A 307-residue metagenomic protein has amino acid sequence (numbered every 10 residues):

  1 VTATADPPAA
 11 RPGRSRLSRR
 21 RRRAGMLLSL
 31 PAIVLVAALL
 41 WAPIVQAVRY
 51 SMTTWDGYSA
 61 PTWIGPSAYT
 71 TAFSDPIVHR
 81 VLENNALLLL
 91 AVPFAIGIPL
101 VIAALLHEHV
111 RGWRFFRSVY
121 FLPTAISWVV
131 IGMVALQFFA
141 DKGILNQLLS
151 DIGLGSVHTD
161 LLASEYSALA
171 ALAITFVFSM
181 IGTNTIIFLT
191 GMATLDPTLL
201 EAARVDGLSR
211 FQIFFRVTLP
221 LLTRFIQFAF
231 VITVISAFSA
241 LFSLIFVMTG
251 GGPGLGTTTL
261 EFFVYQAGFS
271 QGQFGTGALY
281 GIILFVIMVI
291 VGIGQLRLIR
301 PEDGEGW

Functional and structural regions predicted by a protein language model:
V1-R20: Short, Lys/Arg-rich, polar N-terminal cytosolic tail immediately upstream of the first transmembrane signal-anchor
R21-W307: A structural signal for multi-pass alpha-helical bundles of membrane permease subunits that mediate small-molecule
